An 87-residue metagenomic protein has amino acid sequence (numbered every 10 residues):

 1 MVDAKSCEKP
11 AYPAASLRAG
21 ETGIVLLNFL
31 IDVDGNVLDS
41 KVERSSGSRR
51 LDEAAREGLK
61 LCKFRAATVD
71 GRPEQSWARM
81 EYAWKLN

Functional and structural regions predicted by a protein language model:
M1-L30, E53-N87: Short proline/glycine- and basic residue-enriched helix-capping loop/turn segments at helix->loop/beta transitions
A14-A15, R44-R50: A short acidic/small-residue loop/turn micro-motif
E43-R44, M80: A generic structural motif
